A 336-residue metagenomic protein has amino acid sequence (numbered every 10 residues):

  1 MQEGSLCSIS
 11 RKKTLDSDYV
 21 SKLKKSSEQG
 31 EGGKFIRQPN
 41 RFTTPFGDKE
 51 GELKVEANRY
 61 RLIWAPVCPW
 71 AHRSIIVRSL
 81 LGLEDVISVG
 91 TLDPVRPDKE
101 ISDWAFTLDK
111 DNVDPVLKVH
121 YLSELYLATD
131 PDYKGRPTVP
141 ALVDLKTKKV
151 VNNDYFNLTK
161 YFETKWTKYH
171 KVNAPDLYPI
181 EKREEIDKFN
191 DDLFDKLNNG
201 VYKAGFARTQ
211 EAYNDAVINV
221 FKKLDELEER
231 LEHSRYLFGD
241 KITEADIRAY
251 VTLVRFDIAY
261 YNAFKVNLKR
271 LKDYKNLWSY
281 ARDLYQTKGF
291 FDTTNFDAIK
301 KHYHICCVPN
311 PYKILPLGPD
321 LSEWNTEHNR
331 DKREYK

Functional and structural regions predicted by a protein language model:
M1-K336: C-terminal alpha-helical interaction module
